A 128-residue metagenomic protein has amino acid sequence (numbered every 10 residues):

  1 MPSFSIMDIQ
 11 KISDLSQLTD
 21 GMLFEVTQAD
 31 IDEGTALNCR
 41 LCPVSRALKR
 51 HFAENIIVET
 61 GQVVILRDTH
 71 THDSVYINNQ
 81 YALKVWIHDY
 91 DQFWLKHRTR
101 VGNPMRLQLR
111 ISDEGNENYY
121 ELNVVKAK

Functional and structural regions predicted by a protein language model:
P2-K128: Domain-length accessory/inserted modules outside core catalytic folds
